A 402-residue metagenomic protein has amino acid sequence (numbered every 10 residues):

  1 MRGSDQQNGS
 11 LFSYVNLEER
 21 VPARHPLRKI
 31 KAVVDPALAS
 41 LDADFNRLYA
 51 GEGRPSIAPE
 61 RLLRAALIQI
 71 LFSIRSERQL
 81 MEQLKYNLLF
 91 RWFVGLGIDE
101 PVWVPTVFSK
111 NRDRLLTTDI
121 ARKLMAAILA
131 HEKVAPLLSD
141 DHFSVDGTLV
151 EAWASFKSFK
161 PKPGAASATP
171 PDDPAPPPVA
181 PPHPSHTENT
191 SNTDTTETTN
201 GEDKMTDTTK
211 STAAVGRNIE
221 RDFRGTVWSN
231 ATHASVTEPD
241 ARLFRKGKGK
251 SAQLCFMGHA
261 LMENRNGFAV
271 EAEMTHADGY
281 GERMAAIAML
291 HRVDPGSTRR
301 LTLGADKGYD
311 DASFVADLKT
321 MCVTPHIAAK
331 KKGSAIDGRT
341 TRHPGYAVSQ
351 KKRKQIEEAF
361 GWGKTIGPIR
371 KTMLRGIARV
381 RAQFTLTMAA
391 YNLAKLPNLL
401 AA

Functional and structural regions predicted by a protein language model:
M1-P36, P184-T187, N200, M205-T208 (+2 more regions): Charged, often Cys/His-bearing segments associated with DNA-binding zinc-finger transcription factors
R2-L11, V15, P26-L137, A152: Basic, low-complexity intrinsically disordered segments
N8-S13, L41-F45, T106-F108, S235-T237 (+4 more regions): Short acidic (Asp/Glu) and glycine-rich catalytic loops that position anionic groups and cofactors
P22, P26, G53-R61, F72 (+11 more regions): Secondary-structure capping and boundary motifs in well-ordered enzyme cores
R64, H259, E358-W362, T385-M388: Conserved, well-structured core segments
F72-Q79, R265-A269, P368-T372, L393-A402: Short helix-capping/linker segments at secondary-structure and domain boundaries
K85, V94-D317, Y391: Polybasic low-complexity intrinsically disordered regions
A168, P181-N192, T198-T199, D203-T208 (+3 more regions): Helix-centered, glycine/charged polyanion-binding patches within enzymatic domains that contact phosphate-containing
